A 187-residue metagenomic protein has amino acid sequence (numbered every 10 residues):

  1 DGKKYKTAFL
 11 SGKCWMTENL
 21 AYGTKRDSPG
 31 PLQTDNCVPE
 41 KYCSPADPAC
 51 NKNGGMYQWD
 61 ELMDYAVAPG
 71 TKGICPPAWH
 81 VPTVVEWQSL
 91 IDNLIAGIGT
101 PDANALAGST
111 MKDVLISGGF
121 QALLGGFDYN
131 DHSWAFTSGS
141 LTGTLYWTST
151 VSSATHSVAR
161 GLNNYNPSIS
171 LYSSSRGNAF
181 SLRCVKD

Functional and structural regions predicted by a protein language model:
D1-D187: Conserved positions within compact, well-structured domain cores
